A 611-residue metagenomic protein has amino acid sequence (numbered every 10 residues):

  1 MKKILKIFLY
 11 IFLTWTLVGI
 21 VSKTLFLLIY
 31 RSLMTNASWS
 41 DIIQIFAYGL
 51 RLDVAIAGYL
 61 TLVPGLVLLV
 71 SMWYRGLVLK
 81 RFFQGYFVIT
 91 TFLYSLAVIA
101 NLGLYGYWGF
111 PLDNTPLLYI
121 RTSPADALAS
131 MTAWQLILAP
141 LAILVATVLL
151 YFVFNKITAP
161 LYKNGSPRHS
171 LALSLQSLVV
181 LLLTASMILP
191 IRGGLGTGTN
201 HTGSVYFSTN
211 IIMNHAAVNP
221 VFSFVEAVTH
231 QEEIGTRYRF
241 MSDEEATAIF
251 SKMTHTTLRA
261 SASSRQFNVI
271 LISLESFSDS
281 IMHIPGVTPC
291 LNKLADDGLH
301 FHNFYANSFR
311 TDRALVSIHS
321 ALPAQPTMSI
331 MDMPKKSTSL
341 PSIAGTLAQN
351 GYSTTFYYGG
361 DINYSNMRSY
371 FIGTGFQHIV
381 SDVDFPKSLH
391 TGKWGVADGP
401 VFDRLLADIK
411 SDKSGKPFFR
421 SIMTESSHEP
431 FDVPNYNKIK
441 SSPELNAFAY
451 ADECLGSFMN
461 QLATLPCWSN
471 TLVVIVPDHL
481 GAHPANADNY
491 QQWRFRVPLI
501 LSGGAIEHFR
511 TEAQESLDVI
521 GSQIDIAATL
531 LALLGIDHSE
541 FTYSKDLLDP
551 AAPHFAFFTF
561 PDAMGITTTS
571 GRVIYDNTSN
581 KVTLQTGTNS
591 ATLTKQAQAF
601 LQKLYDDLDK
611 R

Functional and structural regions predicted by a protein language model:
K2-V218, F222, E233: Transmembrane and membrane-interface helices of multi-pass, inner-membrane envelope-modifying transferases
L25, I29, E232, P430-V433 (+1 more regions): Short amphipathic alpha-helical interaction/hinge segments
A55, A127, T132, T229 (+3 more regions): A broad detector of the eukaryotic-type serine/threonine protein kinase catalytic domain
L136-A142, E244-A248, F371: Long, well-ordered, tryptophan-enriched scaffold segments
N210, A217-F222, E226-T256, R265 (+2 more regions): The feature marks either
T247-R611: Solvent-exposed soluble domains appended to multi-pass membrane proteins
